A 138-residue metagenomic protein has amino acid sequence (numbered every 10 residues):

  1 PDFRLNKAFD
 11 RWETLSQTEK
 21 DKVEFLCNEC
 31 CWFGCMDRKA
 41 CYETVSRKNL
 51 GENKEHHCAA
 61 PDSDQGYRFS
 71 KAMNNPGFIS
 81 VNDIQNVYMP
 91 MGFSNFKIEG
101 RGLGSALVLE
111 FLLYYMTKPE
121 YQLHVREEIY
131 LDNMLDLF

Functional and structural regions predicted by a protein language model:
P1-F138: Active-site pocket-lining/capping segments in soluble small-molecule metabolic enzymes
